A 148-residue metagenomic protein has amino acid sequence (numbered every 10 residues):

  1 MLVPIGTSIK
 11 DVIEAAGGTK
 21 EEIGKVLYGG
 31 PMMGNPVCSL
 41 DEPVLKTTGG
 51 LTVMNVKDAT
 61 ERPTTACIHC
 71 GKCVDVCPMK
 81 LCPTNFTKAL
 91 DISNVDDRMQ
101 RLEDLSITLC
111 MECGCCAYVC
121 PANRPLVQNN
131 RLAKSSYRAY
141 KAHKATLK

Functional and structural regions predicted by a protein language model:
M1-A122, V127-Y137, H143-K148: Redox cofactor-anchoring modules in respiratory/redox and cofactor-processing assemblies
